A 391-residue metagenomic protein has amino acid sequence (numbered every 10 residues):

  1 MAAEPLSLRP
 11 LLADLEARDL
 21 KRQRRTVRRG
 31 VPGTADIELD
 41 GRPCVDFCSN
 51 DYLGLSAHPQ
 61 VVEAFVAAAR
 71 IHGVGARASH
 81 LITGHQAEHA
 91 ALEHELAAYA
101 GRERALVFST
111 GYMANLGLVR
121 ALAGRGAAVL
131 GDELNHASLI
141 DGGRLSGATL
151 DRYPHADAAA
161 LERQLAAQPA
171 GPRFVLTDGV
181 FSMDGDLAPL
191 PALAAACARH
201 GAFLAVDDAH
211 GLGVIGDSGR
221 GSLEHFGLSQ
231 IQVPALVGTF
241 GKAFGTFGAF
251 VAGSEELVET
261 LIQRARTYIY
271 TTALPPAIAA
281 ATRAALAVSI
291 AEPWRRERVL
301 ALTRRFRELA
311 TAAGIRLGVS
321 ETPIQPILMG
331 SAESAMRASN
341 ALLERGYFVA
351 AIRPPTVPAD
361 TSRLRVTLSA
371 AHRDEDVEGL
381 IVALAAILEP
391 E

Functional and structural regions predicted by a protein language model:
A2, L55, P59, E63 (+6 more regions): PLP-dependent enzyme catalytic core of the Aspartate aminotransferase-like
E4, R9-V74, A202: N-terminal "arm"/small-domain region of PLP-dependent enzymes with the aminotransferase-like
E63-G111: Conserved N-terminal alpha-helix of the aminotransferase class I/II PLP-enzyme fold
L118-A137: Conserved PLP-anchoring active-site segment centered on the Schiff-base-forming lysine
D151, H155-V206: Active-site phosphate-binding strand-loop segment of PLP-dependent enzymes
G201, R220-F240, E259-Q263: Conserved active-site segment immediately N-terminal to the catalytic lysine that forms the internal aldimine
V237, A243-A310, I315-G318: PLP-dependent aminotransferase class I/II
E297-R304, T311-G346, T356, D360-T361 (+1 more regions): Conserved PLP-binding catalytic core of the aspartate aminotransferase-like
